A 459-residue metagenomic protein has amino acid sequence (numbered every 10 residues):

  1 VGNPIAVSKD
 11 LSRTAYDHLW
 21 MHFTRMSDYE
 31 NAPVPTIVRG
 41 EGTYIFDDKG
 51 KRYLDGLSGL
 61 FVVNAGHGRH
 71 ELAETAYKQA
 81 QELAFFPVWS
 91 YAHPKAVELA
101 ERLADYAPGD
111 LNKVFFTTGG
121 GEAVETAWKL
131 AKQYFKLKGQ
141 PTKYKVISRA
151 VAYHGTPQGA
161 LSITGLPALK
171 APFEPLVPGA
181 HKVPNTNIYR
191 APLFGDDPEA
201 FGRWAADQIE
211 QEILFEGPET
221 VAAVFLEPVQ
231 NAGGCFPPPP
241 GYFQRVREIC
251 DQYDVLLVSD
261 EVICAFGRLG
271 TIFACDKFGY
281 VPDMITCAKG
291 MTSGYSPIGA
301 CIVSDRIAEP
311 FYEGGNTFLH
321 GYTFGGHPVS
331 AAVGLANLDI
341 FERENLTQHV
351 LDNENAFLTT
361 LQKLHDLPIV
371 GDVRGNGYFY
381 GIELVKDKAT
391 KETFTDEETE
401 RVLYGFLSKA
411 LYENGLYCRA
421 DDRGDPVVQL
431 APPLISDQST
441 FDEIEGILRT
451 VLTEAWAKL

Functional and structural regions predicted by a protein language model:
G2-L459: Conserved N-terminal phosphate-binding loop of PLP-dependent enzymes in the Aspartate aminotransferase
